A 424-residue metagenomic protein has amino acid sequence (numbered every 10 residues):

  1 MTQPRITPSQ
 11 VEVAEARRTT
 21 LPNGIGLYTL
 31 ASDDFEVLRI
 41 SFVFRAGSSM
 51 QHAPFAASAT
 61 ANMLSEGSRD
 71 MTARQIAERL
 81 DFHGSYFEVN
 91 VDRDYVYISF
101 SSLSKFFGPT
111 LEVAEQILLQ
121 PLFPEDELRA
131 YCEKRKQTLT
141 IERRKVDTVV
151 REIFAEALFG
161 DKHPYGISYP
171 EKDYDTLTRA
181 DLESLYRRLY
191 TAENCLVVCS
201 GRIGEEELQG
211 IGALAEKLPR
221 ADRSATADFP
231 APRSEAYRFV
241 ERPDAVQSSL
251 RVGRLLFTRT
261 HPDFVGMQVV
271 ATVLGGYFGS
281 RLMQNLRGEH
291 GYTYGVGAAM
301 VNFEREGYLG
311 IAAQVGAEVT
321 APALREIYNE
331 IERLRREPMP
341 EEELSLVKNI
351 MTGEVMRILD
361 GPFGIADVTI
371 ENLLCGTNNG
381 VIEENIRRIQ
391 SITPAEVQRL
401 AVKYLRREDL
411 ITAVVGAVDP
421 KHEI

Functional and structural regions predicted by a protein language model:
M1-T2, T20, A31, Q75-R223 (+4 more regions): Charge-rich, well-structured scaffold segments of protease-associated domains
M1-V37: N- or domain-start disorder-to-order transition segments that initiate the globular core
E12-V13, D81, S234: Residues that act as N-cap/strand-start positions at coil-to-secondary-structure junctions
V13, E36, D94-Y95, V246 (+1 more regions): Short acidic/glycine-enriched loop/turn segments that link adjacent beta-strands
I25-A46, A53-P54, D222-S280: His/Glu-based metal-binding/catalytic segments typifying zinc-dependent metallopeptidases
G47-M50, L64: N-terminal cap/recognition module
F55-E66: Active-site SXXK
